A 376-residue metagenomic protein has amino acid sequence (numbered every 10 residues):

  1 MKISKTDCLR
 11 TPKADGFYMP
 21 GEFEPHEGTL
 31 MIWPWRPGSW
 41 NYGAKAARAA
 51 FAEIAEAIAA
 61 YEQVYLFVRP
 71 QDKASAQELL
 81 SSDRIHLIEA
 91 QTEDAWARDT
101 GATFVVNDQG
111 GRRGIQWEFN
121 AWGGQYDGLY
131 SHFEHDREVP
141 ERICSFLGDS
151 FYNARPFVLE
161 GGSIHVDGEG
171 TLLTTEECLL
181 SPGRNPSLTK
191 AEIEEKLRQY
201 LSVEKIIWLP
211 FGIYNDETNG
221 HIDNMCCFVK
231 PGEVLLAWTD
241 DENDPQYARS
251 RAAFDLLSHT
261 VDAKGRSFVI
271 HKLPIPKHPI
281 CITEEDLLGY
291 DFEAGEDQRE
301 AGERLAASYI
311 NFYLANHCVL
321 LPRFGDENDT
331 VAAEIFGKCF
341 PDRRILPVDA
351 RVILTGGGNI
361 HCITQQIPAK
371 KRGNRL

Functional and structural regions predicted by a protein language model:
M1-L376: Histidine/cysteine-enriched polar flanking segments
